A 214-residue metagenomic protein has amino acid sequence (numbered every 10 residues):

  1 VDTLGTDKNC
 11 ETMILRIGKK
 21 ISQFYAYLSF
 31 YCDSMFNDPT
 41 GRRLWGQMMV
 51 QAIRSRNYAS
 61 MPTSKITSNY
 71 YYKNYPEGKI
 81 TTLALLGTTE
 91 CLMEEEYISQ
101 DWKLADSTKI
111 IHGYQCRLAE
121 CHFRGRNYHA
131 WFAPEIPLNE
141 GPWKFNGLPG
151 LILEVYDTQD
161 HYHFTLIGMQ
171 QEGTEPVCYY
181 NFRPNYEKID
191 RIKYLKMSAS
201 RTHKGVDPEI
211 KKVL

Functional and structural regions predicted by a protein language model:
V1-D101, A105-T108, Q115, D160-L214: Extracellular or lumenal secretory-pathway regions
I111-H112, F123: Structural motif
R117-N181: Gly/Pro-enriched, hydrophobic low-complexity segments that function as extracytoplasmic propeptides/linkers
